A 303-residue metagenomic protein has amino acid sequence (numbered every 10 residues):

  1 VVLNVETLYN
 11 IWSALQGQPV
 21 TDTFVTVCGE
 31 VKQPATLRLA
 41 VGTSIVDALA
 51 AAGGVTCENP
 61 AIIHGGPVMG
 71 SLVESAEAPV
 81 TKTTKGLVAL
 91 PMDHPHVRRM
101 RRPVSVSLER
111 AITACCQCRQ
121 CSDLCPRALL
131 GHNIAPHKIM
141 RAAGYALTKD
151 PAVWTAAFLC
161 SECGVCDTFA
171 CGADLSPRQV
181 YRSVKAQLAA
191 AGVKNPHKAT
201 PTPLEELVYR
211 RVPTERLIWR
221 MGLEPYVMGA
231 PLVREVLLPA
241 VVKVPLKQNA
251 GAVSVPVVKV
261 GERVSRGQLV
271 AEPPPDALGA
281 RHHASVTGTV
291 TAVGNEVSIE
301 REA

Functional and structural regions predicted by a protein language model:
V1-T43, A51-E58, G66-P67, S75 (+1 more regions): Hydrophobic alpha-helical positions that pack around
V1-V5, S75-V106: Active-site loop ensemble at the mouth of alpha/beta enzyme cores that anchors a bound cofactor
L90-I112, S122, R127-L204, P239 (+1 more regions): Ferredoxin-type iron-sulfur electron-transfer modules in oxidoreductases and energy-metabolism complexes
P95-R99, A271-S285: Short, Lys/Arg- and Gly-enriched loop/turn segments at beta-strand edges
P203-A252, P256-V257: N-terminal, Lys/Arg-enriched amphipathic/low-complexity engagement segments that precede the first folded domain
S254-R263, G267: Short histidine-centered loop motifs in beta-beta connectors
S265-G279, E296-I299: Short hydrophobic beta/alpha edge segments that flank linear recognition/processing sites
G288-V290: Conserved hydrophobic positions within beta-strands
